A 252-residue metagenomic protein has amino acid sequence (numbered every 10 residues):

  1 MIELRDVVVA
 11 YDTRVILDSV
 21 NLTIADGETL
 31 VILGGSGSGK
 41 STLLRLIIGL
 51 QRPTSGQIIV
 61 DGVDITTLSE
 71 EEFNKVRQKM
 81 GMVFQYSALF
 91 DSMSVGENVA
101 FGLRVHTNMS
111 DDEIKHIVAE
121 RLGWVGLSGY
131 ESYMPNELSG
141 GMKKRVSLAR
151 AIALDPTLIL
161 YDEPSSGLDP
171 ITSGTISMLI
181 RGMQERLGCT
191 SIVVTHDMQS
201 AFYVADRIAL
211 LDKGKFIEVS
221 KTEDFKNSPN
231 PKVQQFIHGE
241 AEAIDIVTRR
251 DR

Functional and structural regions predicted by a protein language model:
I48: Helix-to-loop junction immediately C-terminal to a conserved catalytic motif
V63-D64, D111-G129: Conserved ABC ATPase "signature" region
M134-L138, M142: Conserved ABC ATPase signature
A153-T157: A short, proline-enriched helix->beta-strand linker immediately N-terminal to the Walker B motif in ABC-type P-loop
I159-D162: Catalytic Walker B motif of ABC-type/P-loop ATPase nucleotide-binding domains
P170-T172: Helix N-cap at the start of a conserved alpha-helix in ABC-type nucleotide-binding domains
